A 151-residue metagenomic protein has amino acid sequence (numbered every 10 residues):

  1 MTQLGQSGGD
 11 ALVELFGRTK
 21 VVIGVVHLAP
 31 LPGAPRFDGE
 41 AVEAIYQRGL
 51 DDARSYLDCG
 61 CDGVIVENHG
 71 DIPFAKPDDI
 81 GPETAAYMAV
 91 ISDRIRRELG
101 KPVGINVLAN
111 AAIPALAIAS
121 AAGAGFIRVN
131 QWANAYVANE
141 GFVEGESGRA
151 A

Functional and structural regions predicted by a protein language model:
L12-A41: N-terminal small/glycine-rich loop or linker at the start of catalytic domains across soluble metabolic enzymes
R18-T19, G24-V25, A75-I105, G145-A151: Alpha-helix-loop-beta-strand connector modules within alpha/beta enzyme cores
V22-V26, V64-V66, V103-V107, I127-V129: Hydrophobic faces of well-ordered beta-strands that scaffold small-molecule active sites in alpha/beta enzyme cores
H27-L31, H69-D71, N106-A112, W132-N134: Active-site beta-loop-alpha junctions enriched in small/polar residues
G39-R54: Short catalytic helix/loop segments, enriched in acidic residues and glycine and frequently bearing histidine
G60-Y87, A133-G141: Glycine-rich, proline-tolerant flexible connector loops at the mouths of alpha/beta enzymes
I105, N110-G123: Catalytic cores of alpha/beta
A117-A151: Conserved anion-binding
